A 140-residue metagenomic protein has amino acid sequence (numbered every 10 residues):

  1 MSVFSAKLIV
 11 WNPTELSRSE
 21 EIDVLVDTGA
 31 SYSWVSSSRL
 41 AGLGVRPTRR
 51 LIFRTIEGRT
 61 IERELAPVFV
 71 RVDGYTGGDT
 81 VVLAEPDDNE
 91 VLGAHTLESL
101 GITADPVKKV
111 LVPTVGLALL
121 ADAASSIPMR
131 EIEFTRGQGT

Functional and structural regions predicted by a protein language model:
M1-T140: Pepsin/retropepsin-fold aspartyl endopeptidases
